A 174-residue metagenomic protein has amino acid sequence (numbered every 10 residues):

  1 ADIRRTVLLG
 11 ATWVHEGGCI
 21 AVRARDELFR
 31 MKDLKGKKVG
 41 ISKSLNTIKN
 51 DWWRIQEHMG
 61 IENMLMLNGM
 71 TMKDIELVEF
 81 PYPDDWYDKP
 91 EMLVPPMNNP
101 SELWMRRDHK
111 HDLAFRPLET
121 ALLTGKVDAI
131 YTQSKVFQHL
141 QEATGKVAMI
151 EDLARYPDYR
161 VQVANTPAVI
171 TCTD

Functional and structural regions predicted by a protein language model:
A1-D88, S134, I150-L153: Short, glycine-/small- and polar/acidic-enriched structural segments that line small-molecule recognition paths
W86-D174: Pocket-lining segment of extracytoplasmic ligand-binding domains
